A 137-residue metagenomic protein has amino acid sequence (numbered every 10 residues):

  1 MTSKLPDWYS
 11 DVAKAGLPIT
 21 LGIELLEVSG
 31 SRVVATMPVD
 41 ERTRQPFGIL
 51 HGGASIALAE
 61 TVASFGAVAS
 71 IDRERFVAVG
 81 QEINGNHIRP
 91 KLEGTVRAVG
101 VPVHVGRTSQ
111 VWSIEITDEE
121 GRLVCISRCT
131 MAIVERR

Functional and structural regions predicted by a protein language model:
M1-R137: Terminal targeting signals and extreme-terminal segments of soluble enzymes
